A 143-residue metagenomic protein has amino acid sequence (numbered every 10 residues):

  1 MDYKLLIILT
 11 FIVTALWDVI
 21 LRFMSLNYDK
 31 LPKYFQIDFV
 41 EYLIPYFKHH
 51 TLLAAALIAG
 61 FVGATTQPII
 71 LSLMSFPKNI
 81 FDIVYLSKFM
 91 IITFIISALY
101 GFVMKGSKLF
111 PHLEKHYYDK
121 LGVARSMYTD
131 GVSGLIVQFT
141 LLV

Functional and structural regions predicted by a protein language model:
D2-S25, K48-E114, G122-V143: Alpha-helical transmembrane segments and immediately adjacent membrane-interfacial amphipathic helices
I20-P45: Membrane-interface helix-loop junction between the first two transmembrane segments
